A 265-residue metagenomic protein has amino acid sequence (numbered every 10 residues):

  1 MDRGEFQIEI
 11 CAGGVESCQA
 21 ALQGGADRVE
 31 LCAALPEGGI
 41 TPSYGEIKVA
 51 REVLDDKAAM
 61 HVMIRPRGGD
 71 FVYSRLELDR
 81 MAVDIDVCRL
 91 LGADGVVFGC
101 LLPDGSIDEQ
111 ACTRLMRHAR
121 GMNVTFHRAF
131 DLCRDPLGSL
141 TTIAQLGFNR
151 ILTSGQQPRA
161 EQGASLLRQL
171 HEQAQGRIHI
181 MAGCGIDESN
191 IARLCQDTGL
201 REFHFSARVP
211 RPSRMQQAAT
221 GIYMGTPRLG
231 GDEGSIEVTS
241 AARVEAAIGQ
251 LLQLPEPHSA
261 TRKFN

Functional and structural regions predicted by a protein language model:
M1-C11, V15, R51-E52, A219-I222 (+1 more regions): N-terminal amphipathic alpha-helix/helix-capping segment at the start of soluble metabolic enzymes
D2-D27, A34-I40: N-terminal pre-domain/capping segments
F6-A12, V29-L31, A58-I64, V96-F98 (+4 more regions): Hydrophobic faces of well-ordered beta-strands that scaffold small-molecule active sites in alpha/beta enzyme cores
G13-G24, G69-V87, D131-L146, L170-E172 (+3 more regions): Catalytic cores of alpha/beta
V15-E16, L35-A59, R75-D79, C100-R120 (+4 more regions): Active-site-adjacent beta->alpha loops and helix N-cap segments on the catalytic face of soluble alpha/beta enzymes
D27-I40, V87-P103, F148-E161, T198-G221: Glycine-rich phosphate-binding active-site loops on the catalytic face of alpha/beta enzymes
V53-A58, L90-G95, H118-M122, Q173-R177 (+1 more regions): A structural motif corresponding to the C-terminal end of an alpha-helix and its immediate exit/capping segment
A174-N265: C-terminal alpha-helical cap/extension of soluble enzyme domains
